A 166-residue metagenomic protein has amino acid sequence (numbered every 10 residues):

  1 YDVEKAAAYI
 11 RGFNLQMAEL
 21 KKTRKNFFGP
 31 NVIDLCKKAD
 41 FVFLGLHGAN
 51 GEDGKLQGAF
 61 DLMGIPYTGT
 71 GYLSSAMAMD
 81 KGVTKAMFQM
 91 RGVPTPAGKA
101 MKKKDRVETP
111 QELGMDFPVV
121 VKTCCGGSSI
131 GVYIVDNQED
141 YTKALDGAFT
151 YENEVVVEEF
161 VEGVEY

Functional and structural regions predicted by a protein language model:
Y1-L73, M77-M79, V83, M90 (+1 more regions): ATP-binding N-terminal substructure of ATP-dependent carboxylate-amine bond-forming enzymes
K38, M63, M115-D116, Y151: Structured helix-beta-strand junction loops
N50-D53, S128-S129, Y133, E165: Gly/Ser/Thr-rich beta-alpha loop segments that engage phosphate groups in nucleotides
P66-Y67, T95, V119: Hydrophobic beta-strand scaffold residues
M87-T95, G147: Basic phosphate/pyrophosphate-binding loop/patch that engages nucleotide-derived ligands
F88-Q89, L113-I130, E152-E162: ATP-grasp fold ATP-binding core
Y133-Y166: Phosphate-binding site of ATP-dependent enzymes
